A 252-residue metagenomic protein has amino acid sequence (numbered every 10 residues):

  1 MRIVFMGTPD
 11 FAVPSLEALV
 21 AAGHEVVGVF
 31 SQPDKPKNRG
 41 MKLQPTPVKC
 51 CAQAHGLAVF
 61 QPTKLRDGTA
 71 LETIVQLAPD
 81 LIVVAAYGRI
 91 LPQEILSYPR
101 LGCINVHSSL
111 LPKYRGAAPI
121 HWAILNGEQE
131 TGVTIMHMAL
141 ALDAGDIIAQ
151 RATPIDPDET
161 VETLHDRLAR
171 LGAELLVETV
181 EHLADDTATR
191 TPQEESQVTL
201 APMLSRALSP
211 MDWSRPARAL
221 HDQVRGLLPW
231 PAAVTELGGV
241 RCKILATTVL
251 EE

Functional and structural regions predicted by a protein language model:
M1-G40: N-terminal Rossmann-like dinucleotide-binding module
M1-V4, A78-I82: Short active-site oxyanion
T8-F11, T63-R66, Y87-R89, L250: Short beta->alpha connector loops
A22, Q32, L81-L200: Donor/substrate-binding cores of folate-linked one-carbon enzymes
E25, G56-A58, G102: Conserved beta-strand segments of alpha/beta enzyme cores
G28, Q61, I148-A149: A structural microfeature
Q32, P36-D80: N-terminal glycine-/serine-/threonine-rich beta1-alpha1-beta2 phosphate-ribose binding loop of Rossmann-like
E195-E252: Internal anion-binding site segments
